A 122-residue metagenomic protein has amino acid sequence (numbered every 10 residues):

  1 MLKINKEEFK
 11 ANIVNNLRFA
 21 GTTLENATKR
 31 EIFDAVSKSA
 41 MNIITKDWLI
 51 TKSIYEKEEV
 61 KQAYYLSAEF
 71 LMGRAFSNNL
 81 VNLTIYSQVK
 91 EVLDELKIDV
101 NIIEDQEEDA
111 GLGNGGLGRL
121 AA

Functional and structural regions predicted by a protein language model:
M1-A122: A conserved ligand/cofactor-binding region detector
